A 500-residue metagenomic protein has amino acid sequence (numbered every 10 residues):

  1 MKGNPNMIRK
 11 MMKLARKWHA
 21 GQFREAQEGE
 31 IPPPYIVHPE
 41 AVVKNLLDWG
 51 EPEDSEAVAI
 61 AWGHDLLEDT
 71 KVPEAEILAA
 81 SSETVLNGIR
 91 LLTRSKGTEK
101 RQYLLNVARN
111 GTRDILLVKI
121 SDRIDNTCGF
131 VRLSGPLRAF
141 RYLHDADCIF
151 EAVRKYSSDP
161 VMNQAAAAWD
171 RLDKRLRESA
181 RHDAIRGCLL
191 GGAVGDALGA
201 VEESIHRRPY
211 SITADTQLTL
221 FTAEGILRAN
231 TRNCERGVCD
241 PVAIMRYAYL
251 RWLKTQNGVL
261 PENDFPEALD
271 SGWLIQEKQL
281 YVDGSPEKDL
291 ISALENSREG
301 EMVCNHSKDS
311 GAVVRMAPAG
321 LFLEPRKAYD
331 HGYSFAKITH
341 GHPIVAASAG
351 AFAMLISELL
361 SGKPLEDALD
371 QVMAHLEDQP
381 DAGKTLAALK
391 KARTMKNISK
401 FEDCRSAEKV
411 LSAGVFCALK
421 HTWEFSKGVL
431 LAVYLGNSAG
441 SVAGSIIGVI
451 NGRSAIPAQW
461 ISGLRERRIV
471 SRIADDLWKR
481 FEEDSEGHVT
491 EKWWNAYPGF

Functional and structural regions predicted by a protein language model:
M1-R177: Active-site helical microenvironments for divalent-metal-assisted chemistry
E178-F500: Structured, active/binding-site neighborhoods that engage oxygen-rich ligands
